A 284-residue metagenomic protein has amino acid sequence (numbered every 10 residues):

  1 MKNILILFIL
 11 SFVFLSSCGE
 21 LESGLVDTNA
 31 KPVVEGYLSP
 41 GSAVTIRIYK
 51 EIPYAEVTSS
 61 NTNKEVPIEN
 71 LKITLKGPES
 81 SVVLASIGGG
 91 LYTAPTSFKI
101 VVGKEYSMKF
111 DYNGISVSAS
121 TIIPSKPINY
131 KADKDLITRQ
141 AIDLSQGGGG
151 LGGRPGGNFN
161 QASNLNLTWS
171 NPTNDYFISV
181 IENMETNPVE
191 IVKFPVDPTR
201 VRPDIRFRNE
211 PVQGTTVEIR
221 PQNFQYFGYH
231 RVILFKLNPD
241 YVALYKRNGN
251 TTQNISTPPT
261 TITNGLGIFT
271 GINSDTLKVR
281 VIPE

Functional and structural regions predicted by a protein language model:
M1-I4, G19-E20: Positively charged n-region of N-terminal signal peptides that target proteins for export
I6-L10: Sec-dependent N-terminal signal peptides
F14-S17: C-terminal motif of bacterial Sec signal peptides marking the signal peptidase cleavage site
G19-E284: A sequence/structural signal for flexible, mid-protein segments enriched in small/helix-disrupting residues
